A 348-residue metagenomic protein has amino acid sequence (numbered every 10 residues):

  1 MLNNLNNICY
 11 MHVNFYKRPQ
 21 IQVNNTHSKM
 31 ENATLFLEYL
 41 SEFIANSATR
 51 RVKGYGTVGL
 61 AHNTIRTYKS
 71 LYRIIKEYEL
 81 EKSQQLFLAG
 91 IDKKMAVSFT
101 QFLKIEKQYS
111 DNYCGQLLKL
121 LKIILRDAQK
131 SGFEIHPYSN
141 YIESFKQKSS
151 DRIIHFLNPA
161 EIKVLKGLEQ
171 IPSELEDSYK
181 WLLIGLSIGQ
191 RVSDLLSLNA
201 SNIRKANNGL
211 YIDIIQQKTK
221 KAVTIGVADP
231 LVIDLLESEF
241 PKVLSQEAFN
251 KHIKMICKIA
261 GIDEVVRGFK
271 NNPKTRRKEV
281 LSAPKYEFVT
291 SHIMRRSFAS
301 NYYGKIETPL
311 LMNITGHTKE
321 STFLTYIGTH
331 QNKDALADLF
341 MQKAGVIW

Functional and structural regions predicted by a protein language model:
A48-N63, Y72-I153, L168-I171: N-terminal core-binding DNA-recognition domain of tyrosine recombinases/integrases
D111, G115, N140-V192, E247: Basic, Lys/Arg- and aromatic-enriched nucleic-acid-binding interface segment
R126-P137, L183-N208: Short, charged phosphate-coordinating catalytic segments
E143, S197-L235: Conserved tyrosine-mediated DNA breakage-rejoining catalytic core shared by Y-recombinases
F156, Q216-K220, T308, T315-F340: Catalytic-site neighborhood detector that most strongly recognizes the C-terminal catalytic loop/helix of tyrosine
N202-N208, E287-F288, S300, G304-I327: Short, polar N-cap/turn motifs at the start of nucleic acid-interacting alpha helices
V243, K254-N313: Short, basic (Lys/Arg/His-rich) helix/loop patches that form interaction surfaces in the mid-to-C-terminal regions
K251, I262, F340-W348: C-terminal secondary-structure termini that scaffold catalytic or DNA-interacting sites
